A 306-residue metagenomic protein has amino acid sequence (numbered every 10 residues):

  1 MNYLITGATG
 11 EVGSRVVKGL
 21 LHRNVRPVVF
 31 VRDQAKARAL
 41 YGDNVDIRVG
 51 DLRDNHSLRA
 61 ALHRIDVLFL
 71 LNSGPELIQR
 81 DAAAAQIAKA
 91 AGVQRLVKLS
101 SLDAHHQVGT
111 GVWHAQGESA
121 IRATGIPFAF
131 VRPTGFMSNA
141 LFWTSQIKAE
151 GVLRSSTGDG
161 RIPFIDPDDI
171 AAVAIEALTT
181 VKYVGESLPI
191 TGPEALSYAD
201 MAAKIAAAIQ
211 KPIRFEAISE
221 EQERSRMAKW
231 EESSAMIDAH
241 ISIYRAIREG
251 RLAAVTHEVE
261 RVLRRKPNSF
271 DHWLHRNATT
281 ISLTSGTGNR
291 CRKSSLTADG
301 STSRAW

Functional and structural regions predicted by a protein language model:
M1-G42, R53-I65, S73-A82, Q86-R95 (+6 more regions): Oxidoreductase cofactor-interface core, primarily capturing Rossmann-like NAD(P)-dependent enzymes
R15, E221-S295: A hydrophobic C-terminal alpha-helical subdomain
G50: Cofactor-binding loops of NAD(P)H-dependent oxidoreductases, dominated by short-chain dehydrogenase/reductases
L68: Hydrophobic acceptor-binding patch used for acceptor engagement in glycosyltransferases
S295-A305: Short, intrinsically disordered C-terminal tails of secreted or membrane-associated proteins
